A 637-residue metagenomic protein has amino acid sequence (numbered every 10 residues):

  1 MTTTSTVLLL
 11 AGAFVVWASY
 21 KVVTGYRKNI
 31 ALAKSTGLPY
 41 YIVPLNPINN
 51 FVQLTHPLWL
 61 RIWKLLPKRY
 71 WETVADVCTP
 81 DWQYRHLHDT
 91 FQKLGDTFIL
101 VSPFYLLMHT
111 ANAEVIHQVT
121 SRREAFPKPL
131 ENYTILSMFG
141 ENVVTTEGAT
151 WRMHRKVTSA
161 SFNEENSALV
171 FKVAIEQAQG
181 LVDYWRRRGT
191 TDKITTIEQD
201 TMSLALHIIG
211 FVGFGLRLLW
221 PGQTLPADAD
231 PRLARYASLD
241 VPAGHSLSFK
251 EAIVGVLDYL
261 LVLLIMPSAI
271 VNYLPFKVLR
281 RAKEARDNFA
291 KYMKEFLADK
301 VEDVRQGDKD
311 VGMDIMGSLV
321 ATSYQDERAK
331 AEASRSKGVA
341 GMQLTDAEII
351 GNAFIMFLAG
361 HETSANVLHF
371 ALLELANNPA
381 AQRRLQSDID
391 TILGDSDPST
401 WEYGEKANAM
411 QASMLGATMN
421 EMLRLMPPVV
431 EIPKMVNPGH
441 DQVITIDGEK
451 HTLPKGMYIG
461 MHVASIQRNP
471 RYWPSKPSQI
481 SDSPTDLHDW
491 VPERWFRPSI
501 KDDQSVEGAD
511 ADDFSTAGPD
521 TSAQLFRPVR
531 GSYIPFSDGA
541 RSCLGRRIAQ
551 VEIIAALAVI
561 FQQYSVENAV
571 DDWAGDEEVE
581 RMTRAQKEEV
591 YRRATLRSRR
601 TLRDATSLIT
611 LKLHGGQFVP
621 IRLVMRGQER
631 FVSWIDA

Functional and structural regions predicted by a protein language model:
T2-M153, A168, V173-Y184, L204 (+3 more regions): N-terminal membrane-proximal hinge/A-helix region immediately C-terminal to the signal-anchor transmembrane segment
T73-L107, L130-T146, S159-G222, Y292-K309 (+4 more regions): Cytochrome P450 catalytic-domain "roof"
A75-D89, W401-E449: Conserved cytochrome P450 K-helix E-x-x-R motif and the immediately C-terminal K′/meander segment
L130-T134, V170-L368, E578: Cytochrome P450 heme-thiolate monooxygenase catalytic core
I175, P242-E251, D310-V311, A376-V429 (+4 more regions): Cytochrome P450 I-helix active-site segment
R187, L218, P379-Q382, P528-S532 (+3 more regions): Cytochrome P450 heme-binding "Cys pocket" and the immediately downstream C-terminal segment
A347-A371, I446-E449, P454, Y458 (+2 more regions): C-terminal, well-structured subdomains that either form a transmembrane helix-short loop-helix hairpin in multi-pass
M461-A523: Conserved cytochrome P450 K-helix/beta-meander segment immediately N-terminal to the heme-binding cysteine loop
